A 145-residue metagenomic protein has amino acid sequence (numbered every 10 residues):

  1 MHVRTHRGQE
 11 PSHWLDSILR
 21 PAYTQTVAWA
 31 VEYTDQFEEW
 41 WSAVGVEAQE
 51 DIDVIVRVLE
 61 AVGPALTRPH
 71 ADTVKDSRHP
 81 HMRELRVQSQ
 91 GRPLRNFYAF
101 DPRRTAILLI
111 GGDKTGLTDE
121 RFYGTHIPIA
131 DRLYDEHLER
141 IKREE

Functional and structural regions predicted by a protein language model:
M1-P93, P102-A106, D113-E145: Basic, Lys/Arg-enriched alpha-helical interface segments
